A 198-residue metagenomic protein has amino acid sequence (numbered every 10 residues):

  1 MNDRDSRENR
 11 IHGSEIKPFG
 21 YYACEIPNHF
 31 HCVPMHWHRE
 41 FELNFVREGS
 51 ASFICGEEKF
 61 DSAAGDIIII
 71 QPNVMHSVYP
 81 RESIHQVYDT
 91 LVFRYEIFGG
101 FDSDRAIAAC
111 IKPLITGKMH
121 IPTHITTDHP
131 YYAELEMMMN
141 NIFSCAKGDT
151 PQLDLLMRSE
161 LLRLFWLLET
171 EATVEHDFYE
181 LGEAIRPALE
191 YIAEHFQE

Functional and structural regions predicted by a protein language model:
M1-I67, N73-V74, A108-A109, M119: Generic protein-terminus/edge-of-domain signal
N2-G20, M75-F143: A hydrophobic/aromatic-rich effector-binding and dimerization subdomain of bacterial HTH-type transcriptional regulators
S52, S77, H195: Detector for the N-terminal beta1/A-loop initiation region of ABC nucleotide-binding domains
G56-E57, D66, R81-E82, D102-S103 (+1 more regions): Short, solvent-exposed loop/turn segments at secondary-structure boundaries
D61, S77, Y191: Conserved beta-strand positions that form and line the central face of beta-propeller blades
I121-Y132, C145-E198: Short, Lys/Arg-enriched, Trp-marked, Pro/Gly-tolerant hinge/linker segments that flank
